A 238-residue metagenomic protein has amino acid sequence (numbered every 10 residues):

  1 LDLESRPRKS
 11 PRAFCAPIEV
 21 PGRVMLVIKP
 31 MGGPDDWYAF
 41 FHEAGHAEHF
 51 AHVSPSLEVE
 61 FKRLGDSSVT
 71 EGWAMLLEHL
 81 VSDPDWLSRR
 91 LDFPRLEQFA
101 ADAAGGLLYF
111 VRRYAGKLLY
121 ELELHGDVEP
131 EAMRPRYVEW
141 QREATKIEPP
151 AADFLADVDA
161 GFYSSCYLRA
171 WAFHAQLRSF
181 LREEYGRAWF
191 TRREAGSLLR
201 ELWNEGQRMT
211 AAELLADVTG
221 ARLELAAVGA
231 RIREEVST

Functional and structural regions predicted by a protein language model:
L1-V20: Auxiliary, metal-adjacent structural segments of Zn-dependent hydrolase domains
P21-F41: Short pre-active-site segment immediately N-terminal to the catalytic Zn-binding motif
M25-L26, E58-G65, A100-G105, L155-V158: Short beta-alpha connecting loops at secondary-structure transitions that line or flank enzyme active sites
A44-V59, L77, V81: Catalytic Zn2+-binding segment of zinc metalloproteases
H49, L76, V111-Y114, L118-T238: C-terminal, non-catalytic "cap/extension" segments appended to globular domains
V53, L64-A103: Post-HExxH zinc-binding segment in Zn-dependent metallohydrolases
S56-K62, S88-P94, Y185-R192: Short, glycine/acidic-rich hinge or "gate" loops at secondary-structure transitions that mediate conformational
V59-W73, Y109, G161-Y167: Active-site metal-coordination segments of metallo-dependent hydrolases
